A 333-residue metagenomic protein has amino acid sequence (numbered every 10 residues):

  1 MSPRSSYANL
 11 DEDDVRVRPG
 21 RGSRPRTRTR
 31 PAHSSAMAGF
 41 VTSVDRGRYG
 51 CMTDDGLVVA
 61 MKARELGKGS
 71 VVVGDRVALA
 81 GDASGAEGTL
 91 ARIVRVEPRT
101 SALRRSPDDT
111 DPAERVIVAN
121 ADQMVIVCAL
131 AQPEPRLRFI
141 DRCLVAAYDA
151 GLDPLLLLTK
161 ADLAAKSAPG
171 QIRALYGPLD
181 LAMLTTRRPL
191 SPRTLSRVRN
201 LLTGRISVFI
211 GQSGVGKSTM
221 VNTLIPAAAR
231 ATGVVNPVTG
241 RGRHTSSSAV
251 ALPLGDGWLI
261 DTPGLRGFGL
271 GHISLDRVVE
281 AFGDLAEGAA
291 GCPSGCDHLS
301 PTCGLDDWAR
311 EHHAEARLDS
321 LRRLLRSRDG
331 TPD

Functional and structural regions predicted by a protein language model:
S2-M37, A80: Short boundary/loop segments of OB/S1/cold-shock single-stranded nucleic-acid-binding domains
S2-S6, A32-S35, K68-G85, T89-L90 (+5 more regions): Helix-rich effector regions associated with P-loop NTPase G domains
G47-C51: Short aromatic-glycine-enriched beta-strand elements
G56-V73: Beta-strand/loop nucleic-acid-binding surfaces
V77, P112, A121, Q132-P133 (+1 more regions): Switch/coupling subdomain of P-loop NTPase systems
N120-C128, D149-A161, D180-T186: Conserved beta-strand/loop subsegment of P-loop NTPase cores
D153, D162-V215: Canonical P-loop GTPase G-domain recognition
S213, S218-T219, T223: Walker A/P-loop
